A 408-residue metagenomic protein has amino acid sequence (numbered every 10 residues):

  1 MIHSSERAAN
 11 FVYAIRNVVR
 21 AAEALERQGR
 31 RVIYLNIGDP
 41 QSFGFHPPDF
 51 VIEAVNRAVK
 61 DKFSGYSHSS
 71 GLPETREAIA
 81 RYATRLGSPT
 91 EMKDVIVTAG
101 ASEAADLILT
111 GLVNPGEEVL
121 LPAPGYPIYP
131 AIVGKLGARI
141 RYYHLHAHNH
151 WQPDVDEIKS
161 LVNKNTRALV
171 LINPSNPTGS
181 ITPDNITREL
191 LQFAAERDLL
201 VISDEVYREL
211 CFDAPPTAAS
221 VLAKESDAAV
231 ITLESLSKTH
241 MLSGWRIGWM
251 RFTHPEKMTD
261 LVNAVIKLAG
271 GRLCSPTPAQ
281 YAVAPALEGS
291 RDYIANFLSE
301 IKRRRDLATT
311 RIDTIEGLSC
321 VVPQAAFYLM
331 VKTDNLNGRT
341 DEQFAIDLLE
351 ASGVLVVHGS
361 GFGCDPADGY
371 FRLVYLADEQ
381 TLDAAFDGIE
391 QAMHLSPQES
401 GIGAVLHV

Functional and structural regions predicted by a protein language model:
I2-G100, L107, C274, A286-G289 (+2 more regions): N-terminal small-domain helix-loop-helix segment of the aminotransferase-like
Q28, L136, E196-R197, S352 (+1 more regions): Helix C-cap/helix->beta junction micro-motif
I52, A223-K302, T310-R311, M393-H394: Conserved core segment of the aminotransferase class I/II
R81, P89, K159-S160, S226 (+3 more regions): PLP-dependent enzyme catalytic core of the Aspartate aminotransferase-like
G111-V133: Conserved PLP-anchoring active-site segment centered on the Schiff-base-forming lysine
E117, A138, E196-L200, D227-A228: A short helix->loop->beta-strand "cap" motif at the edges of active sites that frequently abuts
H146-T217: Active-site phosphate-binding strand-loop segment of PLP-dependent enzymes
A284, E300-T309, C320-T333: Conserved glycine-rich beta-strand-loop-beta hairpin in the small C-terminal domain of fold type I
